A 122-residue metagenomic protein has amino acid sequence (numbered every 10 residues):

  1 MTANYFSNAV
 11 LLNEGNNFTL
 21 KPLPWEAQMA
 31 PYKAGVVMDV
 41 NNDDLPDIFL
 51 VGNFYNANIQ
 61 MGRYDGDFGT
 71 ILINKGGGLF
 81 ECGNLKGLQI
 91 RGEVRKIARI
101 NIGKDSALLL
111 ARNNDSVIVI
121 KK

Functional and structural regions predicted by a protein language model:
M1-K122: Beta-propeller-forming repeat regions
